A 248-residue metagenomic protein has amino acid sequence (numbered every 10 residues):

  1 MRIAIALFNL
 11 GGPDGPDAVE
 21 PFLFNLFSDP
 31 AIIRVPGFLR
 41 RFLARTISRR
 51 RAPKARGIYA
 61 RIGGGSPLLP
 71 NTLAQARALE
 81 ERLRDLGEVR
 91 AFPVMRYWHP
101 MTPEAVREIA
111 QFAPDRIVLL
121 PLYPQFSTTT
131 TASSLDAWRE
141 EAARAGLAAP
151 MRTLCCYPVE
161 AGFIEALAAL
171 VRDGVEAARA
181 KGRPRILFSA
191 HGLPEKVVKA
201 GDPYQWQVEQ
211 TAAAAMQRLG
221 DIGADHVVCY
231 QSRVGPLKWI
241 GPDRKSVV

Functional and structural regions predicted by a protein language model:
M1-V248: Active-site-proximal alpha-helix that buttresses catalytic centers in soluble enzyme cores
